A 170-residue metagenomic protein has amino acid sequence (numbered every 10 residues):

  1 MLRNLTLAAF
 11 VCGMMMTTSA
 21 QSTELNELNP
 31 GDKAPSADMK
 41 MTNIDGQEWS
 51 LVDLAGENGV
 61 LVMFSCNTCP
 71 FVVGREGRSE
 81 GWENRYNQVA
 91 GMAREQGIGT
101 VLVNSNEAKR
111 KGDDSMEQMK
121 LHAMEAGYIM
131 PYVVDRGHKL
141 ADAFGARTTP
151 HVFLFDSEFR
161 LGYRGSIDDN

Functional and structural regions predicted by a protein language model:
M1-L5: Positively charged n-region of N-terminal signal peptides that target proteins for export
T6-T17: Bacterial N-terminal signal peptides
Q21-V52, G81: N-terminal "domain-start" segment that seeds a small globular fold
S50-S79: Short active-site neighborhood of thiol/selenol oxidoreductases, capturing the structured segment around
E57-V60, E95-T100, G127-P131, T149 (+1 more regions): Loop/turn elements at helix/coil->beta-strand transitions in domains of secreted/extracellular proteins
V73-E125, K139-L140: Structural microenvironment flanking redox-active thiols in thiol-disulfide oxidoreductases
M119-D156, G162: Short, internal strand/loop/helix patches that form the active-site neighborhood or redox-interaction surface
R160-N170: Non-catalytic, surface beta->alpha helical segment in thiol-disulfide oxidoreductase systems
